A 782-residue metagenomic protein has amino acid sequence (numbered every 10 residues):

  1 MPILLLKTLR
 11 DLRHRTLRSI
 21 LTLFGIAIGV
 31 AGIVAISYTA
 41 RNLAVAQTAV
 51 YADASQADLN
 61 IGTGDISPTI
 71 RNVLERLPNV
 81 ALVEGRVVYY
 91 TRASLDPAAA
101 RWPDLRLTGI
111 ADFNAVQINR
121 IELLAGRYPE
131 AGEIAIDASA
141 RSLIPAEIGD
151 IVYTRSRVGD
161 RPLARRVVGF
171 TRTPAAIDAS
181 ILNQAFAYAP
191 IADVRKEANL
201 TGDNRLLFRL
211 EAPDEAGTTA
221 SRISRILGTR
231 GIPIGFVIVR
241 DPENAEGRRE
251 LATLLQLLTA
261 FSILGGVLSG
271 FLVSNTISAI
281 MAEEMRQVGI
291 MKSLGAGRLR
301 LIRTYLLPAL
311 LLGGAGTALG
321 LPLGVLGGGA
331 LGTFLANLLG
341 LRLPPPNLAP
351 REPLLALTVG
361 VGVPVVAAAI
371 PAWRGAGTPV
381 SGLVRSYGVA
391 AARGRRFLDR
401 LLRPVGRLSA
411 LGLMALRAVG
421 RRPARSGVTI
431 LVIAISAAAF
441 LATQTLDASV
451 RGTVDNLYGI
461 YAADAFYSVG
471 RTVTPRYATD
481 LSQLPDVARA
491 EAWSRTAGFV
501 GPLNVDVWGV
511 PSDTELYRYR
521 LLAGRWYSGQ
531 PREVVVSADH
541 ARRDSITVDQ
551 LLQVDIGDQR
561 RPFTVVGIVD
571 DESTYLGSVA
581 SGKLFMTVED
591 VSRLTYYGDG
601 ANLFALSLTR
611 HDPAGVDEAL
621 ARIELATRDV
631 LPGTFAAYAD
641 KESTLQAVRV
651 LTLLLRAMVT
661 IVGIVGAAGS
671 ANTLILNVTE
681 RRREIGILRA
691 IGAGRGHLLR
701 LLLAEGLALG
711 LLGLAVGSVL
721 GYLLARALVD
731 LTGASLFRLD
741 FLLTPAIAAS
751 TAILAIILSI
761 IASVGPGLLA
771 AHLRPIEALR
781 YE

Functional and structural regions predicted by a protein language model:
M1-V30, G297-L299, L306, L310 (+2 more regions): N-terminal Sec/SRP start-transfer signal
L9, S19, I28-Q56, P68 (+5 more regions): Alpha-helical transmembrane segments
R15, F271-G313, G669-A708: Interfacial "coupling" helices/loops that link adjacent transmembrane helices in transporter permeases
I36-S37, L77, E84-E130, A164-T173 (+5 more regions): The feature marks short, hydrophobic/small-residue-biased sequence motifs that occur predominantly
A46, R222, I226-L264, I280-A282 (+5 more regions): Peri-transmembrane interface segments
D53-A54, Y128-P129, P174-A212, I460-A462 (+3 more regions): Small-residue transmembrane helix packing/gating motifs
D58-T69, L408-Q530, V535-A538, T547-Q550 (+1 more regions): Juxtamembrane segments of multi-pass membrane proteins
G270, S274-I277, R286, L311-L341 (+4 more regions): Small-residue-rich transmembrane alpha-helices
